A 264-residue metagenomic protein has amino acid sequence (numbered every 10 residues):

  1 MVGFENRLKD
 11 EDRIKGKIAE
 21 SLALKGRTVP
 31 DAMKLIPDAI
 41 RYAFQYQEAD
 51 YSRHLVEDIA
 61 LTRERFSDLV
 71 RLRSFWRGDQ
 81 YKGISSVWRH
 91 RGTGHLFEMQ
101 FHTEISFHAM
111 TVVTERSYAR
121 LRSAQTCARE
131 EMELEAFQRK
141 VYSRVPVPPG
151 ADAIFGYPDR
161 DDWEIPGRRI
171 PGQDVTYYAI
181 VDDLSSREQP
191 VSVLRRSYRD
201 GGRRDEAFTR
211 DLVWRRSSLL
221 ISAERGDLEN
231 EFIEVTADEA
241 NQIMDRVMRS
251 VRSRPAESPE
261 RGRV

Functional and structural regions predicted by a protein language model:
M1-L8, E64-F75, E231-E234: Short secondary-structure junctions
M1-R27: Surface-exposed, low-hydrophobicity interaction/linker segments
I18, L22, D58-F66, M244 (+1 more regions): Hydrophobic, Leu/Ile/Phe/Ala-enriched alpha-helical segments that form helix-helix packing faces
R27-I170: Long beta-strand-rich cores associated with HINT superfamily self-processing modules
R89-R91, V181-D183, F208-R210: A generic structural motif
F101-I105, S197-G201, I221-A223: A short, sequence-level motif marking secondary-structure junctions
P171-E206: Short N-terminal "domain-start" leader segments that mark the transition from disordered tails or signal peptides into
G202-V264: Short, mixed-charge low-complexity intrinsically disordered segments
